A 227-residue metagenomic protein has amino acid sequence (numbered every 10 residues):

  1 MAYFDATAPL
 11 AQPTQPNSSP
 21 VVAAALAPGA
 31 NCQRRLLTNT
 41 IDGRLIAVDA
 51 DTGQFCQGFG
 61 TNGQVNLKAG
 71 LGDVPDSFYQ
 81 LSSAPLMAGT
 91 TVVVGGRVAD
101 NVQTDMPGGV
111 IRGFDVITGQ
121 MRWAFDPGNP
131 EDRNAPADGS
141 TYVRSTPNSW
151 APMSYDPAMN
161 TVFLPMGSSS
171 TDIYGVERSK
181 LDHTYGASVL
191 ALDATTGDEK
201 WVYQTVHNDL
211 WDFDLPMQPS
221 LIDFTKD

Functional and structural regions predicted by a protein language model:
M1-R44, S77-Q103, G108-V110, Y142-R178 (+2 more regions): Repeat-blade elements of multi-bladed beta-propeller folds
D5-P16, L45-D76, V110-V143, G175-L215 (+1 more regions): Extracytoplasmic/lumenal domain signature
